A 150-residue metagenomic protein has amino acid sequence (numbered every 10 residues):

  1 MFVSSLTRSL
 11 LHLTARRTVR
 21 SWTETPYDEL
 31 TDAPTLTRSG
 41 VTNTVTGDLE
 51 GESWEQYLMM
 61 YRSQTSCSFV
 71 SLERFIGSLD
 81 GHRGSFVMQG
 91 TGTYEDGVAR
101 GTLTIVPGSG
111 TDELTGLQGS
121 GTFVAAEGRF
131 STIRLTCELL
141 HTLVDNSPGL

Functional and structural regions predicted by a protein language model:
M1-L150: Targeting-peptide/extracellular-domain and disordered-appendage signature
